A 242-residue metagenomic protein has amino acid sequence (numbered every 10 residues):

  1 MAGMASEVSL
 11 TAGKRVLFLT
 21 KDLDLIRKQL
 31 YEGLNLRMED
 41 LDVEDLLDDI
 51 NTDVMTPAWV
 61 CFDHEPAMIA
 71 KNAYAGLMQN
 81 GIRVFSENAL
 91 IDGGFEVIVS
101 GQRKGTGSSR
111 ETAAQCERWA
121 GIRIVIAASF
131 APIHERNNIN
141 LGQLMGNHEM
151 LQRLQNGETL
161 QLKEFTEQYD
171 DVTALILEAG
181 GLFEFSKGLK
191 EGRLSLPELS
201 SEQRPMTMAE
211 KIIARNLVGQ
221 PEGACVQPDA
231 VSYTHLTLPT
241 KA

Functional and structural regions predicted by a protein language model:
M1-V60, P197-S232: N-terminal, positively charged, Ser/Thr/Ala/Gly-biased leader segments that form transit/presequence-like amphipathic
R37-I91: Short, conserved "active-site rim" segments that organize catalytic pockets and cofactor/ligand binding
E96-R118: Glycine/serine-rich anion-binding loops at beta->alpha junctions that coordinate negatively charged ligand groups
Q115-G121, I139-N140: Alpha-helix C-terminal capping segments
V125-S129: Short internal beta-strands
P132-Q203: Acidic, glycine-rich flexible loop/linker segments
T234-T240: Conserved small/polar residues in nucleotide/adenosyl-binding loops
